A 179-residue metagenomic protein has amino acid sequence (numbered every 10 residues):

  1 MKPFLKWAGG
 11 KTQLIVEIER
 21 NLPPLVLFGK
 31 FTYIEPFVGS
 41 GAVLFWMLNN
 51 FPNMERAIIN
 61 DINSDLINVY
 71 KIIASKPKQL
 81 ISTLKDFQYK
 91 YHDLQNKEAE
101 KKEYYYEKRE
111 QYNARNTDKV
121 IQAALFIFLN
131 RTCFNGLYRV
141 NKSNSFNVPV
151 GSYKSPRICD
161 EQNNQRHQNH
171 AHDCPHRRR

Functional and structural regions predicted by a protein language model:
M1-T32, F37-V38, A42-V43: S-adenosyl-L-methionine
F45, N50-D173: Class I S-adenosyl-L-methionine-dependent methyltransferase module
R177-R179: Short loop/edge segments at beta-strand edges and connector loops that shape dinucleotide/nucleotide cofactor-binding
